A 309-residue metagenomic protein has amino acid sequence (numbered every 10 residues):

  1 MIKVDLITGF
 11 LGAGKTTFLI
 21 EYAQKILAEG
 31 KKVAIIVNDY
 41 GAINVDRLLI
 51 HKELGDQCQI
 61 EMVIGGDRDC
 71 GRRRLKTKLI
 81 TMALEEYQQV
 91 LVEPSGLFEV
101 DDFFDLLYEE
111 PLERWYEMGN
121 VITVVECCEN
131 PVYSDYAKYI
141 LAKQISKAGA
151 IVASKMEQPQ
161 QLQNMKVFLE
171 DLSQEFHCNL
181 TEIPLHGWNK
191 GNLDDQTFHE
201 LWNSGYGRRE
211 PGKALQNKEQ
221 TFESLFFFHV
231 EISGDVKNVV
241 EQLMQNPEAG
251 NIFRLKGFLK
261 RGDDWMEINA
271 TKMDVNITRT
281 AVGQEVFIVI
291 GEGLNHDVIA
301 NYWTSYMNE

Functional and structural regions predicted by a protein language model:
M1-K3, G283-E285: A short, charged/proline- and glycine-enriched loop that marks the coil->beta-strand transition at the N-terminal
I2-T8, A13, T17-S134: Nucleotide-state-sensitive switch-loop elements of NTP-binding domains
T16-I20, K138, K166, V240-E241: Short amphipathic alpha-helical segment that frequently serves as the phosphate-/nucleotide-binding helix
L97-N179: Conserved C-terminal guanine-recognition region of P-loop GTPase G domains, centered on the G4
K147-A153, E157-G283, H296, T304-E309: C-terminal accessory "lid"/substrate-recognition subdomains
V289: Flexible loop/N-cap segments at domain edges
